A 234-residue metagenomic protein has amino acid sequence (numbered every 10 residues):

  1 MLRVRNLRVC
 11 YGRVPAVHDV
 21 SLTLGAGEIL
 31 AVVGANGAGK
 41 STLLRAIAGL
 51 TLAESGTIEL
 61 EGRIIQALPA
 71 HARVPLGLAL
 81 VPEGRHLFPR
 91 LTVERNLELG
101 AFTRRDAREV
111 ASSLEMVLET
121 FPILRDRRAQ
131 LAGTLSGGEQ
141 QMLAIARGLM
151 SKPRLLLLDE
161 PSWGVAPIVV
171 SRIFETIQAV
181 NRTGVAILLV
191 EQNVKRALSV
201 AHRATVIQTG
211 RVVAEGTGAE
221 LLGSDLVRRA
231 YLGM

Functional and structural regions predicted by a protein language model:
M1-M234: Glycine-rich phosphate-binding loops of nucleotide-dependent enzymes
